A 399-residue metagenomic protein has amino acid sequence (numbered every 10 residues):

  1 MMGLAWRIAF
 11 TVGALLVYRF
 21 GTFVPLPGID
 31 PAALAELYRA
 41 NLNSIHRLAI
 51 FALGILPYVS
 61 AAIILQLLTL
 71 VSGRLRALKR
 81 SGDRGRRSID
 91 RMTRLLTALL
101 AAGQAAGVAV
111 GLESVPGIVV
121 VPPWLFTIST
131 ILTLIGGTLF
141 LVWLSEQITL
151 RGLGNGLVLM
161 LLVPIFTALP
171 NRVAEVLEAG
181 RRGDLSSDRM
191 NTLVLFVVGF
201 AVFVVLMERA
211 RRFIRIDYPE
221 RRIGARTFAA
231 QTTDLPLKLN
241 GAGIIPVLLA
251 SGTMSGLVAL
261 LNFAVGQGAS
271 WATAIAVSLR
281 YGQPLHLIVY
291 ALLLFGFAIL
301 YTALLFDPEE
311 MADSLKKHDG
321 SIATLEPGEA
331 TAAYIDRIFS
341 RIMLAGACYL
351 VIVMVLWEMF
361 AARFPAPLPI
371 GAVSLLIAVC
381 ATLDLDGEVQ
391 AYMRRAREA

Functional and structural regions predicted by a protein language model:
M2-K79, D83-A399: N-terminal cationic and glycine-rich segments that engage phosphates or anionic surfaces
